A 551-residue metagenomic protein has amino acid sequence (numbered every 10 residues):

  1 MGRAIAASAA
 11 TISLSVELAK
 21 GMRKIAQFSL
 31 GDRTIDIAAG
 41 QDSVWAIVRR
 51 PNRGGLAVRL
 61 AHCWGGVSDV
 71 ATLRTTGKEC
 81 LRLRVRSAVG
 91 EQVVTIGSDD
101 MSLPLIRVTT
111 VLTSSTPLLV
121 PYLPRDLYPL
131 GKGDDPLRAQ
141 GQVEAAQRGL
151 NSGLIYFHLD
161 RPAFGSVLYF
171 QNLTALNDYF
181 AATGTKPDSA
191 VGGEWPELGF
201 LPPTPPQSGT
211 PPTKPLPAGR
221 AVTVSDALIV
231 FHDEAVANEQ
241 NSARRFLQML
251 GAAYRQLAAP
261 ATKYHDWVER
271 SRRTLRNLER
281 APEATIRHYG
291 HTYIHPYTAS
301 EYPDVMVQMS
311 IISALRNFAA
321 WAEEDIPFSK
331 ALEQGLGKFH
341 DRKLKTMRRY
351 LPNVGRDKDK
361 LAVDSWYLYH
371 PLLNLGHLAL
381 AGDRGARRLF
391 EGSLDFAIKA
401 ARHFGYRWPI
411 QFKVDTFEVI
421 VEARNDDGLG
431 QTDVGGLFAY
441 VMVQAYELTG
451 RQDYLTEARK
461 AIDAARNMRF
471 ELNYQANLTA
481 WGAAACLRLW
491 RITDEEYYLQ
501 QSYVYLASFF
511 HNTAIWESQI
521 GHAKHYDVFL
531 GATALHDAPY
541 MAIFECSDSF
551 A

Functional and structural regions predicted by a protein language model:
G2-G392: Carbohydrate-recognition beta-sandwich/jelly-roll modules in extracellular/periplasmic carbohydrate-active proteins
P205, R273-S300, G337-L361, K399-R424 (+2 more regions): Glycine- and aromatic-rich loop/turn segments at beta-sheet edges
T298-A320, K360-A379, L429-Q444, Q475-R491 (+1 more regions): Well-ordered alpha-helical segments within folded domains of soluble proteins
N317, H377, K399, H403 (+7 more regions): Positions within ordered alpha-helical repeat solenoids
P327-E333, R387-G392, Q452-K460, E496-V504: Short sequence/structural elements of tandem HEAT/ARM alpha-solenoid repeats
L380-L448: Active-site lining segments of carbohydrate-active enzymes
A381, L448-Q452, L489-Y497: Inter-helical turn/loop segments and adjacent helix faces that build the functional surface of alpha-helical bundle
L499-A551: Long alpha-helical HEAT/HEAT-like repeat alpha-solenoid scaffolds in very large eukaryotic proteins, especially those
